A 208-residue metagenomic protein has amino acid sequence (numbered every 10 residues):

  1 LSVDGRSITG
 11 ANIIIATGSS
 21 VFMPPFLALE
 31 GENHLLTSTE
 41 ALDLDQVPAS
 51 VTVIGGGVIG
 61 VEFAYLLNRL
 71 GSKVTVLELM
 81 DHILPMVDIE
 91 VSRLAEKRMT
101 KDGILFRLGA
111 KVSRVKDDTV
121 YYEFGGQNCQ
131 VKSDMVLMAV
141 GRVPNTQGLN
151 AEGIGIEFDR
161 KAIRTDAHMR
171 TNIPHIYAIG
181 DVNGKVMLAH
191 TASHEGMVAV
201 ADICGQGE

Functional and structural regions predicted by a protein language model:
S2, R107, Y121-E123, E157 (+1 more regions): A general beta-strand register signal
S2-H34, S50: Glycine/serine-rich phosphate-binding loop and adjoining beta1-alpha1 elements at the start of nucleotide-handling
V3, T17, T37-T39, L108-A110 (+1 more regions): Short loop/edge segments at beta-strand edges and connector loops that shape dinucleotide/nucleotide cofactor-binding
V3-N12, G126-M135, N172: Core beta-strand elements of the Rossmann-like FAD/NAD(P) dinucleotide-binding domain in flavoenzyme oxidoreductases
G18, G71, K101-G103, G155 (+1 more regions): Short glycine-rich hinge loops at helix-strand junctions in the catalytic core of two-component histidine kinases
G18-S19, F124, L137, G141-R142: Short glycine-/small-residue-rich Rossmann-like dinucleotide-binding loops
E30-V47, Q130-G207: FAD-site-proximal beta/loop scaffold in flavoenzymes
L42-D43, P48-T52, V58-N128, K185-S193 (+1 more regions): Rossmann-like dinucleotide-binding cores of NAD(P)H-dependent redox enzymes
